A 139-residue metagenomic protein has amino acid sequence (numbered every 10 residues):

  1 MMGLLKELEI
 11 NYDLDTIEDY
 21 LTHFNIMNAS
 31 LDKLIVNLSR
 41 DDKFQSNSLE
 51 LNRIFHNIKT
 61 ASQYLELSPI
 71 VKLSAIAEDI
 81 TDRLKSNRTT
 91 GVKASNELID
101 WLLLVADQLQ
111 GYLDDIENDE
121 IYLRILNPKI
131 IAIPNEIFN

Functional and structural regions predicted by a protein language model:
M1-N139: Non-catalytic helical tethers at domain boundaries
